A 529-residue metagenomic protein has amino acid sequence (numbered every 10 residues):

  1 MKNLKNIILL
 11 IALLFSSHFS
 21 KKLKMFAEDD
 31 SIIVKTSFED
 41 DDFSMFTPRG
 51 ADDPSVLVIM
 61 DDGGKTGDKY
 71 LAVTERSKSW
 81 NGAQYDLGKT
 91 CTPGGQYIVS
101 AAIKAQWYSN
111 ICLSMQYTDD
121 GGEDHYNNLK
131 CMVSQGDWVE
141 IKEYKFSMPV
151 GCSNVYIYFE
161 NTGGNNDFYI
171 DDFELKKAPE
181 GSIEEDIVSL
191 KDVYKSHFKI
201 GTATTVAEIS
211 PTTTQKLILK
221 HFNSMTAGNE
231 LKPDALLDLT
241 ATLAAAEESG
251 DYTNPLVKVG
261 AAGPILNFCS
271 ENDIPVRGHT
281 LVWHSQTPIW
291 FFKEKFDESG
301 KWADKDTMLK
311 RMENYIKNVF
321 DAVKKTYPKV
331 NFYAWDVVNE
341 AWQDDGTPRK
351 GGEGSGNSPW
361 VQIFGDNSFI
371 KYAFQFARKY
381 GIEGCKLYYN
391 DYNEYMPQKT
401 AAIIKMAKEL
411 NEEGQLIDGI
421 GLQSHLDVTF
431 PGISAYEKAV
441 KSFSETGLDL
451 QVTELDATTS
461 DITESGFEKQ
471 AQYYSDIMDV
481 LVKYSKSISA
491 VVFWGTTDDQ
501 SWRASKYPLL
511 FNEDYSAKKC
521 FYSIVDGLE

Functional and structural regions predicted by a protein language model:
L23-D52, E184-A203, Y333: Extracellular carbohydrate-recognition regions
V34-D40, L71, A83-I111, I141-M148 (+1 more regions): Extra-cytoplasmic beta-strand recognition segments
E39-L71: Extracellular glycan-recognition surfaces and repeat-rich motifs
P48-G50, A72-I98, N110-S114, T118-K130 (+1 more regions): Secreted extracellular polysaccharide-interacting domains
D120-C152: Extracellular carbohydrate recognition and processing domains and analogous Trp-centered ligand-binding platforms
G151, N161-K177: Extracellular carbohydrate recognition
E184-D186, L190, L237, K325 (+3 more regions): Aromatic-rich peripheral "rim/lid" segments of glycoside hydrolase catalytic domains that contact and position glycan
K220, S224-A244, G250-Y388, Y392-E394 (+3 more regions): Substrate-binding cleft and catalytic face of glycoside hydrolase catalytic domains, especially the flexible beta-alpha
